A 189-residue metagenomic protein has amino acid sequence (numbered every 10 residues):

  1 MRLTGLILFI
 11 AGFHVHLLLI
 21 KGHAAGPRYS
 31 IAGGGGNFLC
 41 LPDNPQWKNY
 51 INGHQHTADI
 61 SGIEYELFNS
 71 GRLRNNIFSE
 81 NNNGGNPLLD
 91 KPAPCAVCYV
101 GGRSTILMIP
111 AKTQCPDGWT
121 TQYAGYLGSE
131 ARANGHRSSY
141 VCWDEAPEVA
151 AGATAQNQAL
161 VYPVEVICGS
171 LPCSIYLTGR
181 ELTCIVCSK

Functional and structural regions predicted by a protein language model:
T4, A11-L177, E181-K189: Folded, disulfide-stabilized extracellular/luminal domains of secretory-pathway proteins
